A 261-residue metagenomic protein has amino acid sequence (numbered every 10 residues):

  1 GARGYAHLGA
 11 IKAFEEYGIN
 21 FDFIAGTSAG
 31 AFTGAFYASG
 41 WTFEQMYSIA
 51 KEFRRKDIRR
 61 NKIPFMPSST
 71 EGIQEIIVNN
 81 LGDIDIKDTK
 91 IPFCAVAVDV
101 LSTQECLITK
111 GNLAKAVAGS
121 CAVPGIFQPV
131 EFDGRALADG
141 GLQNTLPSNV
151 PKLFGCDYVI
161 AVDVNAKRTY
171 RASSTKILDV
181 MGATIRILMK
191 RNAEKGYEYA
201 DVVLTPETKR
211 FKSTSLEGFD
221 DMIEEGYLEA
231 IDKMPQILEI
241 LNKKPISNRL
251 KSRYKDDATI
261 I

Functional and structural regions predicted by a protein language model:
G1-T27, A35-I261: Patatin-like phospholipase
